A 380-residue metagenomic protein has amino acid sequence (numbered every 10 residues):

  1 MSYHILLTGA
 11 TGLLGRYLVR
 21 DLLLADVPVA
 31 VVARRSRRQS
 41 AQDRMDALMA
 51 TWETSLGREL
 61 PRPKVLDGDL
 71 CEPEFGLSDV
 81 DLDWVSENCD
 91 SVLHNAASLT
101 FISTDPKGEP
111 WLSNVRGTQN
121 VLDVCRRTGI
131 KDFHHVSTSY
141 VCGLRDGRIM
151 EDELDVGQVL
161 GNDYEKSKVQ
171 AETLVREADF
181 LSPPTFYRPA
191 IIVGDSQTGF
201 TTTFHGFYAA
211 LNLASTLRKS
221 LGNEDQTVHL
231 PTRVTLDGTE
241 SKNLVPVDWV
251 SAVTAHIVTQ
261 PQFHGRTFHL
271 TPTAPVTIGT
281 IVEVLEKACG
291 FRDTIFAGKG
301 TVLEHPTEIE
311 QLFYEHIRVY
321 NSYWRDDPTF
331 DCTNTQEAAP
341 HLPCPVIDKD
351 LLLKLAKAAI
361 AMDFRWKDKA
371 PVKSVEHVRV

Functional and structural regions predicted by a protein language model:
M1-S91, N95-S98, V378-V380: N-terminal Rossmann/SDR dinucleotide-binding element
D21, A30, T329-V380: Amphipathic terminal alpha-helices
S91-A96, I102-G108, L112, R116-K166 (+2 more regions): Conserved Rossmann-fold NAD(P)-dependent oxidoreductase catalytic core, especially the SDR/UDP-sugar
S103-T104, T198-G199, F207-W249, V253-I257: A conserved pocket-lining segment of Rossmann-fold NAD(P)-dependent short-chain dehydrogenase/reductase
V159-A190, D195: Active-site Tyr-X1-5-Lys
D195-F207, I257-F268: Glycine/proline-rich active-site loop of Rossmann-fold NAD(P)-dependent oxidoreductases
T216-V234, G300-P343, S374-V380: A hydrophobic C-terminal alpha-helical subdomain
V253-V319, A359, D363-V380: Mid/C-terminal beta-alpha module of Rossmann-like enzyme folds, strongest in SDR-family dehydrogenases/epimerases
